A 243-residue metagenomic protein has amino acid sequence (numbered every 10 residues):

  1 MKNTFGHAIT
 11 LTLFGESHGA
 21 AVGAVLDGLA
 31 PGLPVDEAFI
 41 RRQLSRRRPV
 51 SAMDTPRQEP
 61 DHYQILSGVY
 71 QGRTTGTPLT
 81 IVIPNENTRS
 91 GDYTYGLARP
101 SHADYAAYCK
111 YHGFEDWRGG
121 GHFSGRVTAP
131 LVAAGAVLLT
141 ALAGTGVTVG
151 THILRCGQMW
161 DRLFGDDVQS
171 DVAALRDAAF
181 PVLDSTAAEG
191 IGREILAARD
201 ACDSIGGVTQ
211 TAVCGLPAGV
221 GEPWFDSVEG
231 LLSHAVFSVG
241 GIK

Functional and structural regions predicted by a protein language model:
M1-T128, V132-K243: Generic N-terminal targeting/processing segments that precede catalytic cores or assembly contacts
